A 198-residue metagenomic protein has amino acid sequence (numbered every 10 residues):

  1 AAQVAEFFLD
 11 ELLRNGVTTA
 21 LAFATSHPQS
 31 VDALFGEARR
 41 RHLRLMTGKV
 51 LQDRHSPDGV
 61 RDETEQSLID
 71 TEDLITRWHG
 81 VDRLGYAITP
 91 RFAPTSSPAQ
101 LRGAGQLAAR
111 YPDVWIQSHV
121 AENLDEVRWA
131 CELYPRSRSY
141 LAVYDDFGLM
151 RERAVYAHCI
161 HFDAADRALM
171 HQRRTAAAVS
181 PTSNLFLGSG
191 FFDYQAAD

Functional and structural regions predicted by a protein language model:
A1-E11, S30-V31, T64-E72, A164-D166: Short, acidic/polar
A1-S30, P90-Q100: Divalent metal-binding segments
D10, G36, R102, A142 (+2 more regions): Alpha-helical segments flanking ligand/cofactor-binding loops in enzyme cores
V17, D113, R174-T175: A structural motif
T19-F23, A87-P90, V155-A157, A178-S180: Short catalytic-loop micro-motif centered on adjacent basic/acidic residues
Q29-I160: Metal-coordinating catalytic core of metallo-dependent amide/deamination hydrolases
L149-D198: Active-site-adjacent C-terminal substructures of enzyme catalytic domains
